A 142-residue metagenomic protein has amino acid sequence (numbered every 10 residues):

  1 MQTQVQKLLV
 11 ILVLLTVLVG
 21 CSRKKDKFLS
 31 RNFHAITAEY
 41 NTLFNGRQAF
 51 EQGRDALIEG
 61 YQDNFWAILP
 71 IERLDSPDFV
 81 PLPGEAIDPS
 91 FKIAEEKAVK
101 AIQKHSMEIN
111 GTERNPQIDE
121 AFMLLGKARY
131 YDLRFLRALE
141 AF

Functional and structural regions predicted by a protein language model:
M1-L9: Bacterial N-terminal signal peptides that target proteins for export
T3, V19-G20: General helical secondary-structure elements
L9-V17: Bacterial N-terminal signal peptides
G20-F142: Acidic, polar-rich low-complexity tracts and alpha-helical solenoid repeat scaffolds
